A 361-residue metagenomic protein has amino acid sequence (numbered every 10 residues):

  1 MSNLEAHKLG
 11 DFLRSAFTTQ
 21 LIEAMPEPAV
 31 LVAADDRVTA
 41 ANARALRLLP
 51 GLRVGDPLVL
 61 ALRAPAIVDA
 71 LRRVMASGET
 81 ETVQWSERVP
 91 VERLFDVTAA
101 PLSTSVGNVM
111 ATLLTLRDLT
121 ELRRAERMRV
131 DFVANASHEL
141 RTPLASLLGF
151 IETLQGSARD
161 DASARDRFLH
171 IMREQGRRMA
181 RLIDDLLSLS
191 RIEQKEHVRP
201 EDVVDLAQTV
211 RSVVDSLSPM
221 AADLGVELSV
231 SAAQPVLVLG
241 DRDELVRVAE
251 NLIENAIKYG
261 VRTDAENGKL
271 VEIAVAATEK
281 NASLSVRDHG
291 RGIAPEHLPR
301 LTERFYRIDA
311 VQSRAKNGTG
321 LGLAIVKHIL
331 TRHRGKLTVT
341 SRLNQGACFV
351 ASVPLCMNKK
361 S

Functional and structural regions predicted by a protein language model:
E5-A45: Sensory modules in modular signal-transduction proteins
Q155-A162: Short acidic helix/loop segment immediately C-terminal to the autophosphorylated histidine in two-component histidine
E174-M179: Short alpha-helical segment of the dimerization/phosphotransfer core of two-component systems
Q194-R199, L237-G240: Conserved micro-motifs of the catalytic ATP-binding
D202-V203, A222, E227-V236: Conserved catalytic submotifs in the C-terminal HATPase_c
G292-R300: Short helix N-cap motif at coil->helix boundaries in the Bergerat
